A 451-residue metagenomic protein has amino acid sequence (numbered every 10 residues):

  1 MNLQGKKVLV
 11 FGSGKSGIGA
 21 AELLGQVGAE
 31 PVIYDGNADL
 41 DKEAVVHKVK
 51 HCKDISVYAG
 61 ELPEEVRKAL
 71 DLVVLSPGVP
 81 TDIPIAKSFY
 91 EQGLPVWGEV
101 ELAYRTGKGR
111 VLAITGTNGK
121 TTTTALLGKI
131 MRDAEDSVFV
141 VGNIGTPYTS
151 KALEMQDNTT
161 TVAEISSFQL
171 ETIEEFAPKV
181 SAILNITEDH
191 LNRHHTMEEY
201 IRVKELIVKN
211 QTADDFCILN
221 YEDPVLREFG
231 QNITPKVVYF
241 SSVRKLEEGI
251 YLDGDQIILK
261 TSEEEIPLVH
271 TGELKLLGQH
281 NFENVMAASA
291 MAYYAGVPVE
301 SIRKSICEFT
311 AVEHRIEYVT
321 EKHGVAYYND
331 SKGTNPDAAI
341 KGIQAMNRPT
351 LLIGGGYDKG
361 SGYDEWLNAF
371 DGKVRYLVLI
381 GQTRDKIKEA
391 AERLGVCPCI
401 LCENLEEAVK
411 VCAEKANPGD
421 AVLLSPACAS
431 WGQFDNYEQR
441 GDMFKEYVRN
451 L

Functional and structural regions predicted by a protein language model:
M1-G98, L102: N-terminal leader/targeting and accessory segments in enzymes
N2-K7, G17-V27, S137, T271-V374: Nucleotide phosphate-binding/pyrophosphate-handling subdomain across enzymes that bind or process nucleotide phosphates
G14, N37, I144, E222-D223 (+2 more regions): Residues in the short beta-alpha loop(s) of Rossmann-like NAD(P)-binding domains
L23-Q26, H47, E64-K68, P77-Y221 (+5 more regions): Phosphate-binding loop of NTP-binding sites
L24, V73, I114, N143 (+11 more regions): Residue-level signal for inorganic ion chemistry
E30-N37, C217-Y221, I353-G354, K373-Q382: Short internal beta-strands
V45-V49, D364-D420: C-terminal helical cap/extension that packs against the catalytic core of soluble nucleotide-cofactor enzymes
G60-E61, W97-E101, T234-L252, R303-C307 (+2 more regions): Beta-strand->loop->alpha-helix junctions that form or flank phosphate-binding loops in nucleotide-handling enzymes
